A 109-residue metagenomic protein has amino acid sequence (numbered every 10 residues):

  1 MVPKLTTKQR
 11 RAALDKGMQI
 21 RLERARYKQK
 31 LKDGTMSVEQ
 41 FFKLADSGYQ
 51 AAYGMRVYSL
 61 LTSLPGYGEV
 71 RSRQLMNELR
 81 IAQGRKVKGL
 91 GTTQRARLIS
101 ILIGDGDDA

Functional and structural regions predicted by a protein language model:
V2-L64: Long, highly charged, low-complexity intrinsically disordered interaction regions that mediate electrostatic DNA/RNA
A25, Q29, K43, Q74-N77 (+2 more regions): Solvent-exposed alpha-helical segments within well-ordered globular domains of core cellular machineries
M36, E69-V70, G84, D107: Secondary-structure boundary/capping residues
S47-A51, G66-E69, I81-G84, T92: Alpha-helix boundary/capping and short turn/kink residues
V57, M76-A109: Accessory alpha-helical DNA-binding modules that contact the DNA backbone or grooves
L60-L79: Helix-hairpin-helix
